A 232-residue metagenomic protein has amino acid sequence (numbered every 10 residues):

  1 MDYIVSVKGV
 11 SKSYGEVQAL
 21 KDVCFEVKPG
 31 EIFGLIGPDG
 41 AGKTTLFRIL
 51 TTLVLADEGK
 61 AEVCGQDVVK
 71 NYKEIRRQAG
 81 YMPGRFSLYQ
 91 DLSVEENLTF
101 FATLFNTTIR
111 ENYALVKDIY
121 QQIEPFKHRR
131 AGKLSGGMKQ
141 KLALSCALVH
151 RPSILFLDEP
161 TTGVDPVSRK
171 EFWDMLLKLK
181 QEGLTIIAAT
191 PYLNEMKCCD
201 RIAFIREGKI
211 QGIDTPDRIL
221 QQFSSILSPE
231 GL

Functional and structural regions predicted by a protein language model:
G59-K70, I75: Conserved ABC transporter NBD signature motif
R110-K133: Conserved ABC nucleotide-binding domain
L155-D158: Catalytic Walker B motif of ABC-type/P-loop ATPase nucleotide-binding domains
I213-D214: ABC ATPase "signature
